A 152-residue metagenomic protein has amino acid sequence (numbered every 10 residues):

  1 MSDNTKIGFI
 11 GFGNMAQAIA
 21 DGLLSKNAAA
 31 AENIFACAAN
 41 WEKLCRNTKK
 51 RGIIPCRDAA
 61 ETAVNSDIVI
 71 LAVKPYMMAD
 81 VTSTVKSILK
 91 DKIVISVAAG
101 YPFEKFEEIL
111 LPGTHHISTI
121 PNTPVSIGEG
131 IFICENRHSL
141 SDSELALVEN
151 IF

Functional and structural regions predicted by a protein language model:
M1-R57, V64: NAD(P)+-binding Rossmann beta1-loop-alpha1 motif at the extreme N-terminus of oxidoreductases
I7-F9, V69, I95, V148: Hydrophobic packing within well-folded, soluble alpha/beta domains
F12, A16, L44, S66 (+3 more regions): A general structural signal for well-ordered alpha-helical segments in protein cores
L23-L24, K49-G52, S83-S87, E108-G113 (+1 more regions): Short, glycine/charged-enriched secondary-structure capping and boundary segments
F35, C56, I95, I117-T119: Hydrophobic/aromatic beta-strand patches that form the interior of the parallel beta-sheet core in alpha/beta enzyme
I54-L110: Rossmann-fold NAD(P) dinucleotide-binding segment
K105-H115, I131-F152: Internal alpha-helical scaffold of NAD(P)-dependent oxidoreductase catalytic cores
